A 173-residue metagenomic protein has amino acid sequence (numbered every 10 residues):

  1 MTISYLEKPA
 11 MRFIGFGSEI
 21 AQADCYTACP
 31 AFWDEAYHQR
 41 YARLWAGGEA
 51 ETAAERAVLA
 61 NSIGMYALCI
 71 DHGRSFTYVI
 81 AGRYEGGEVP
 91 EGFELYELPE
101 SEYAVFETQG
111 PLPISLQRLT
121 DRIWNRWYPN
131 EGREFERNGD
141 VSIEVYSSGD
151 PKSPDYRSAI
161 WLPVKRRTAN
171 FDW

Functional and structural regions predicted by a protein language model:
M1-W173: A solvent-exposed interaction/effector surface
